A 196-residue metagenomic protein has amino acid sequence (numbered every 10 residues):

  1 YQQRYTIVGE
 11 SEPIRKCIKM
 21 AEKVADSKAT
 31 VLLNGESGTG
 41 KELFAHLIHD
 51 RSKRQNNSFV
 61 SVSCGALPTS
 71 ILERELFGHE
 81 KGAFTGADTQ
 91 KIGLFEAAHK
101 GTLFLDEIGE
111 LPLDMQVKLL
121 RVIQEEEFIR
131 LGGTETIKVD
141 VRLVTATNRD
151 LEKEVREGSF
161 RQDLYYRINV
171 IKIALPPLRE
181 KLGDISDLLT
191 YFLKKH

Functional and structural regions predicted by a protein language model:
R4, E10-P13, D26, S52-N57 (+2 more regions): Nucleotide-binding/hydrolysis machinery
T6-G9, P13, K19-T85, E96-P112 (+2 more regions): Conserved post-Walker A coupling segment in P-loop NTPases
K19, L47-D50, V117, R121 (+3 more regions): CheY-like receiver
V31, G82, V117, E126 (+2 more regions): Glycine-centered loop/turn positions within well-structured domains that cap or flank conserved ligand/cofactor-binding
V60, Q90-K100, F104, P112-K118 (+2 more regions): AAA+/SF3 P-loop NTPase mechanochemical coupling elements
G82-T89, E125-R130, K153: Short gly/ser/thr-rich secondary-structure transition/capping motifs
G109, Q124, N169: Short acidic-aromatic loop segments in the C-terminal HATPase_c
